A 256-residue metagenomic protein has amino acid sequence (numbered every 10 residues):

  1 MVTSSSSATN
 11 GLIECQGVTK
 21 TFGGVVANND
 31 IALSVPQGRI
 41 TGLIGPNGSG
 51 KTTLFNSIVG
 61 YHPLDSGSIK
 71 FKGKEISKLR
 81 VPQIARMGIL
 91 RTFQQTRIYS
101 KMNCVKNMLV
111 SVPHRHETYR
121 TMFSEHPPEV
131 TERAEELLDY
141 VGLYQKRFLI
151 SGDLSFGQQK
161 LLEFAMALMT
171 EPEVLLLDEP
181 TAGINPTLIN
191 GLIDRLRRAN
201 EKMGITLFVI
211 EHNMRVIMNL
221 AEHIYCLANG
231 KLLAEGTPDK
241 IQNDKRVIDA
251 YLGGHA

Functional and structural regions predicted by a protein language model:
I44-P46: The feature captures the beta-strand-to-loop junction immediately N-terminal to the Walker
G67-K74, M87: Conserved ABC transporter NBD signature motif
T121-K146, T187, G191-R197: Conserved ABC ATPase "signature" region
F164: Hydrophobic anchor residue at the start of the ABC signature
E171: Conserved catalytic motifs of ABC-family nucleotide-binding domains
L175-E179: Catalytic Walker B motif of ABC-type/P-loop ATPase nucleotide-binding domains
